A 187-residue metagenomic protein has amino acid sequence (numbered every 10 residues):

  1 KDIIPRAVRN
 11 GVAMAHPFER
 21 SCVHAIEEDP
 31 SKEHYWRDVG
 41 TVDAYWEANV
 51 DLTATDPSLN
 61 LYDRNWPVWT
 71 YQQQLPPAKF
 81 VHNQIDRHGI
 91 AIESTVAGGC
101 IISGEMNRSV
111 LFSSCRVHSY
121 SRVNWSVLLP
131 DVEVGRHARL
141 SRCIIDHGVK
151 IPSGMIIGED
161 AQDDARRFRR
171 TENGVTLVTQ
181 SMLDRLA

Functional and structural regions predicted by a protein language model:
K1-A187: Left-handed beta-helix
